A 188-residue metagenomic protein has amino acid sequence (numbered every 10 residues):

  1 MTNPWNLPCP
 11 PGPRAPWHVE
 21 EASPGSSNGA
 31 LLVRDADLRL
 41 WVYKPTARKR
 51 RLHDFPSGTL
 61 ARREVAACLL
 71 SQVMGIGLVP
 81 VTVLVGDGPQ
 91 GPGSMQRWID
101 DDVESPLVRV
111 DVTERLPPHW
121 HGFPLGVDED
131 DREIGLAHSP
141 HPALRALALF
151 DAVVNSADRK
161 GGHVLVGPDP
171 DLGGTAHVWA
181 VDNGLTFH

Functional and structural regions predicted by a protein language model:
M1-R14: Juxta-kinase regulatory segment immediately upstream of eukaryotic protein kinase catalytic domains
N3-N6, N28, N155, N183: Detector for Asparagine
P11-F123, D151-S156: Conserved ATP-binding subdomain of kinase catalytic cores across diverse folds
R51, F187-H188: Eukaryotic short linear interaction motifs
I76, F123-F187: Conserved kinase catalytic-core segment
